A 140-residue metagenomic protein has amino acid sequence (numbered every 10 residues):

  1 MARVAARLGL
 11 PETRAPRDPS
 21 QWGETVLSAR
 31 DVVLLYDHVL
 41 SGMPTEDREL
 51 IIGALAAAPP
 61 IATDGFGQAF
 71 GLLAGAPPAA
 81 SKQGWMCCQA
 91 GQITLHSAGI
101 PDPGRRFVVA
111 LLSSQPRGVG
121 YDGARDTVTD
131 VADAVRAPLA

Functional and structural regions predicted by a protein language model:
M1-A140: Penicillin-recognizing serine hydrolase domain
